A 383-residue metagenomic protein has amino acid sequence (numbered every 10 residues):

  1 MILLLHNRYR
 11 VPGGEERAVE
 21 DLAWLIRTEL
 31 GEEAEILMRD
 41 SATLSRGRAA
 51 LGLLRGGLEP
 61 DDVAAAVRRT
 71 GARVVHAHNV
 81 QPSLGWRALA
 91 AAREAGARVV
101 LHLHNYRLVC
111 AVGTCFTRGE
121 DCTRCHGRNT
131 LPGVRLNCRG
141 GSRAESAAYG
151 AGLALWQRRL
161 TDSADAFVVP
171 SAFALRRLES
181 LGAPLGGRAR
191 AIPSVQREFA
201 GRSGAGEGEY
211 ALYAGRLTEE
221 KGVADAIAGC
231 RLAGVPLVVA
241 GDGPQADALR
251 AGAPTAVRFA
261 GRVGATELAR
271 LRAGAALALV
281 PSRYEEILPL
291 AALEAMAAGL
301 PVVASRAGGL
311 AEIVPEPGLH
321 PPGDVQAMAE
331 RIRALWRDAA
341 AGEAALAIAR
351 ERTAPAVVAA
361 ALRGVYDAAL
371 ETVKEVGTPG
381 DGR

Functional and structural regions predicted by a protein language model:
G127-G201, A260: Donor nucleotide-sugar binding/catalytic pocket of nucleotide-sugar-dependent glycosyltransferases
V168, Q196-K221, I227-G234, V238: Conserved donor-binding/catalytic core segment of Leloir-type glycosyltransferases
D247-T266: Nucleotide-activated donor-binding/catalytic signature segment of Leloir-type glycosyltransferases, i.e., the conserved
R262-V263, R270-A275: Short alpha-helical donor nucleotide-sugar binding micro-motif in glycosyltransferases
A269, I287, A292-A297, G308-E312: Short alpha-helical segment that forms part of, or immediately flanks, the ligand-binding pocket in carbohydrate-active
A273-I287, L300: Acidic donor-binding loop of glycosyltransferase active sites
P315-Q326, R333-A339: Conserved acidic donor-binding segment of nucleotide-sugar-dependent glycosyltransferases
R337-D367: A charged, aromatic-enriched C-terminal amphipathic alpha-helix characteristic of glycosyltransferases across folds
